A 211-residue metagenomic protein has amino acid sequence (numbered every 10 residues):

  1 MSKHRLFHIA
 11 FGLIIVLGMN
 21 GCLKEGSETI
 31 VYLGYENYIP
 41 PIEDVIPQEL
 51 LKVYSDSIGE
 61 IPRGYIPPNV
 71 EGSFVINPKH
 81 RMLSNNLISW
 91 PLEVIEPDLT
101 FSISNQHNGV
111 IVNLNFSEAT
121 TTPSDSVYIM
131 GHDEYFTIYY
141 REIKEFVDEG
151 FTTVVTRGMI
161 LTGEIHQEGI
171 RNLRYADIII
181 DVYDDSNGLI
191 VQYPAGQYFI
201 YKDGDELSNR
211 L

Functional and structural regions predicted by a protein language model:
M1-A10: Bacterial N-terminal signal peptides that target proteins for export
L17-G21: C-terminal motif of bacterial Sec signal peptides marking the signal peptidase cleavage site
L23-W90, K202-L211: Amphipathic/hydrophobic helical signal segments and adjacent flexible N-terminal regions that mediate secretion
V75-L83, Y139-V147, G158, Y175-Y183: Generic short beta-strand segments
I76, H80-S124: N-terminal glycine/threonine-rich, aromatic-flanked beta-hairpin/loop signature
S104-R171: Contiguous, well-ordered beta-strand patches that form the walls/edges of small beta-barrel/beta-sandwich domains
T153-L211: Glycine-rich, aromatic-bearing surface loops/beta-hairpins
